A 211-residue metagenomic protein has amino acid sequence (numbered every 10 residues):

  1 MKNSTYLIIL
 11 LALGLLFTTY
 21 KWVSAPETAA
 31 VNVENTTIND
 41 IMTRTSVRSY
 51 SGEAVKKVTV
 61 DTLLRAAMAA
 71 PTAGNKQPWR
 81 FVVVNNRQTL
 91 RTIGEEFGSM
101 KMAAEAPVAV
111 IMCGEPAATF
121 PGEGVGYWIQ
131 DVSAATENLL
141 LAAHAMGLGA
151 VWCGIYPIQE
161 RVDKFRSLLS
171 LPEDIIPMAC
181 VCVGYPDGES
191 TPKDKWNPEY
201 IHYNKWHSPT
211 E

Functional and structural regions predicted by a protein language model:
K2-E211: Acidic, surface-exposed loops and disordered segments
